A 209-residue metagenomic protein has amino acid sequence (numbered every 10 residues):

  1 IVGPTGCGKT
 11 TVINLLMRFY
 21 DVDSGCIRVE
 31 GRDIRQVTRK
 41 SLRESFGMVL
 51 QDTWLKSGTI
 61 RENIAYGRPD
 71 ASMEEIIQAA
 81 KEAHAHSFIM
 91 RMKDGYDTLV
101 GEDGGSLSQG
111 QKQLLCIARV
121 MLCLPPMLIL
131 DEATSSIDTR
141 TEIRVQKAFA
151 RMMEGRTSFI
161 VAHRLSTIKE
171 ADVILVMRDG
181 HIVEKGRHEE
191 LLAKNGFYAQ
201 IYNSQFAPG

Functional and structural regions predicted by a protein language model:
I1-G209: ABC-type nucleotide-binding domain
